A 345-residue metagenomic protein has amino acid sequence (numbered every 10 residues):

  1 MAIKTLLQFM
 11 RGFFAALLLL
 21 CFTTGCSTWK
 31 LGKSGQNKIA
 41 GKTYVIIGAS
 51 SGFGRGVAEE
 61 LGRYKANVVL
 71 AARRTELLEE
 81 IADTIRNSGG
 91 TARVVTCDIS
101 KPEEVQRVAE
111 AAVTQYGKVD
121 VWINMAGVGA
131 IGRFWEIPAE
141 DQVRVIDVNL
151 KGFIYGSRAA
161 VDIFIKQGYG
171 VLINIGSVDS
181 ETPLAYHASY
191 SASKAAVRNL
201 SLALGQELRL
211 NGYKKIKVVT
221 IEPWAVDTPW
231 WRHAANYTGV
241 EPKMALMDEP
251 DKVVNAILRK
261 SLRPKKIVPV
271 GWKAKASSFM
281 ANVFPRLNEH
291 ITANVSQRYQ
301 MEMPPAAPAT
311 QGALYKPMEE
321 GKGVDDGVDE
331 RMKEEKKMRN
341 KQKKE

Functional and structural regions predicted by a protein language model:
T43, S50-S51: Conserved glycine-rich cofactor-binding loop
K65-I81: Conserved glycine-rich Rossmann-like NAD(P)H-binding loop of the short-chain dehydrogenase/reductase
T75, T96-R107, A139: The beta1-alpha1 cofactor-binding region of Rossmann-like NAD(H)/NADP(H)-dependent oxidoreductases
R133-F134, P138-I146: Substrate-binding pocket helix/loop in short-chain dehydrogenase/reductase
S157, S193: Active-site helix of classical SDR
S177: Residue(s) in the substrate-gating loop at a strand-loop-helix junction that position the organic substrate next
L210-M301: SDR active-site lid
